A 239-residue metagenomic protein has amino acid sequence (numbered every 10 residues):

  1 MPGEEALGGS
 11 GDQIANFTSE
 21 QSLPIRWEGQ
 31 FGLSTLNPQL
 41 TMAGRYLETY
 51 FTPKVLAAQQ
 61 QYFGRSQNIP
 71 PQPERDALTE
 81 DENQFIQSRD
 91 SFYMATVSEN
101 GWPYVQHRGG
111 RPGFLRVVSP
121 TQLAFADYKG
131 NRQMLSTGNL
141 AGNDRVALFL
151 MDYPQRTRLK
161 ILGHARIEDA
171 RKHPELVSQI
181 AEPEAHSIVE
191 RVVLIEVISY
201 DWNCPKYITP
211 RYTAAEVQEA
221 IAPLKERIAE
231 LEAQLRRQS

Functional and structural regions predicted by a protein language model:
E4-E5, D12-Q13, E28: Charged/polar low-complexity intrinsically disordered segments
I25-W27, L33-S239: Binding-site signature for planar aromatic cofactors or substrates
